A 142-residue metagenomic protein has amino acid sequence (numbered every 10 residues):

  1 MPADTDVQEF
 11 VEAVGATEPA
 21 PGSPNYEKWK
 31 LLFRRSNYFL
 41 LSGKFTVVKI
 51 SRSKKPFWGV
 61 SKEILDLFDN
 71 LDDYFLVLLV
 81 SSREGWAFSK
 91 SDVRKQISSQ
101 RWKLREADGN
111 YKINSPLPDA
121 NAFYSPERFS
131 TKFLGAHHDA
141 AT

Functional and structural regions predicted by a protein language model:
M1-G43: Acidic-basic catalytic patches of nuclease active cores, encompassing PD-(D/E)XK and other metal-cofactor nuclease
P2-T5, S91-T142: Non-catalytic C-terminal interaction segments of nucleic acid-processing enzymes
D4-G15, L65, D69, R94 (+1 more regions): Generic detector of well-ordered alpha-helical segments enriched in charged/polar residues, highlighting helical
E12-P21, N70-F75, S98-W102: Structural alpha-beta junctions
L41-S42, L79-S81, R105, G135: Compositionally biased amphipathic helical and low-complexity segments enriched in hydrophobic
I50-S91: Catalytic cores of nucleic-acid endonucleases
